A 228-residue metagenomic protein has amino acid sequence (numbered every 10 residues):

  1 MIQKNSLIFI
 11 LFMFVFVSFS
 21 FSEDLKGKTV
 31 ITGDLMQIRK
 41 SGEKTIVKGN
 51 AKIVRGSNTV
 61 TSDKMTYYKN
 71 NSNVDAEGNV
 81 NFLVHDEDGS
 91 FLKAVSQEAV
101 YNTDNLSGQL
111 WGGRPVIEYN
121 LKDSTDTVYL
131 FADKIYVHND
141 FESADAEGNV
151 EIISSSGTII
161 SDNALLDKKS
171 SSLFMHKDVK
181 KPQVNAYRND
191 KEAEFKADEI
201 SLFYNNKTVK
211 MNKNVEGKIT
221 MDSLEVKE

Functional and structural regions predicted by a protein language model:
M1-I10, F14-E228: Mature-chain termini and adjacent capping regions
